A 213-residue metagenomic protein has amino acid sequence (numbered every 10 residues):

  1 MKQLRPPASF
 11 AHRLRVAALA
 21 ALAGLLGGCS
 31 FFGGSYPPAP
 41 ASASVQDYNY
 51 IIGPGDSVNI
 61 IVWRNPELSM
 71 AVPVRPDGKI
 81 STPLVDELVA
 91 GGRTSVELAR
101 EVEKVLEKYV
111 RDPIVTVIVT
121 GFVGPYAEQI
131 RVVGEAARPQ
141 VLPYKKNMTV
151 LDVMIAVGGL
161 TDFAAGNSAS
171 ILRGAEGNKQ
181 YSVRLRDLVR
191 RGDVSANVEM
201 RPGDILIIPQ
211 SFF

Functional and structural regions predicted by a protein language model:
M1-G27: Sec-dependent bacterial lipoprotein signal peptides
K2-L4, L25, C29-F213: Ser/Thr/Pro/Gly-biased, low-complexity, turn-/loop-rich segments that often occur immediately after N-terminal
